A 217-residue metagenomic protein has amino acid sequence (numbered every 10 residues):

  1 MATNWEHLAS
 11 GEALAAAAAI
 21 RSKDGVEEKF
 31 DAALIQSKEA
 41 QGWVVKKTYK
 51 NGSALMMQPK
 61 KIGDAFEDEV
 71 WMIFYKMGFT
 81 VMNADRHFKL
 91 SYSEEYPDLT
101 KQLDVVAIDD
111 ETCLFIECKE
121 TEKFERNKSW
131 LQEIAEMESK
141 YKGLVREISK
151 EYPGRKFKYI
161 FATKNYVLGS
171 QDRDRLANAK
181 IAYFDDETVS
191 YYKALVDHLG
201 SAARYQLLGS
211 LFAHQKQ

Functional and structural regions predicted by a protein language model:
M1-Q217: Intrinsically disordered, low-complexity Ser/Thr/Pro/Gly-rich regulatory segments
